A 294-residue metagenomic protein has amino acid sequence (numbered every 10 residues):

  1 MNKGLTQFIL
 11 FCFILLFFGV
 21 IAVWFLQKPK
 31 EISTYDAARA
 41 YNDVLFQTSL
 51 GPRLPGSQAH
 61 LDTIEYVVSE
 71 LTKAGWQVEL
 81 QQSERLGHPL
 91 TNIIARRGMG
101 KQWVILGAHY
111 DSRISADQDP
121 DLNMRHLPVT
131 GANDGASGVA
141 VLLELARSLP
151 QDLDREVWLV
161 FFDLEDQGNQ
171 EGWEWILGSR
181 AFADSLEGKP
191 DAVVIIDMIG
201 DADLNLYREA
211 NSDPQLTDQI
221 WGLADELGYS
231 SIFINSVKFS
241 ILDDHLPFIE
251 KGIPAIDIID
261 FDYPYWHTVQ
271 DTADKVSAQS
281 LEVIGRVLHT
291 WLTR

Functional and structural regions predicted by a protein language model:
M1-I14: N-terminal Sec-pathway targeting helices
I14-F25: Hydrophobic alpha-helical membrane-insertion segments, chiefly the h-region of N-terminal signal peptides
W24-I64, A74, D201, P264-T272: N-terminal capping segment at the start of a domain
F46-M99: A non-catalytic alpha/beta surface segment that caps or lines the substrate-entry region of metallo-dependent hydrolase
L54-P55, E84-L86, M99-G100, Y110-I114 (+4 more regions): Solvent-exposed loop/turn segments at secondary-structure junctions within structured extracellular/periplasmic domains
A108-A140: Active-site histidine-acidic residue metal-binding/catalytic motifs, centered on HxH/HExxH-like signatures
L127-L223, S240: Acidic/histidine-rich catalytic neighborhood of metal-dependent amide-processing enzymes
A192, D201-R294: Active-site-adjacent substrate-binding region of metalloamidase/peptidase-like peptide-processing proteins
